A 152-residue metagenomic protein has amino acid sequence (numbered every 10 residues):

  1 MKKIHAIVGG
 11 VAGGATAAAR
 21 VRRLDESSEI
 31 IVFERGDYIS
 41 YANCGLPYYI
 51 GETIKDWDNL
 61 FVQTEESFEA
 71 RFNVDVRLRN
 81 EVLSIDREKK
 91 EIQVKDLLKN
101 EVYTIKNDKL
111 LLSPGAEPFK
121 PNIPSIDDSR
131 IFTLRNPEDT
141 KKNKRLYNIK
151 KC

Functional and structural regions predicted by a protein language model:
K2-A6, E66-C152: FAD-binding core/adjacent interface of flavoenzyme oxidoreductases
K2-D75: Beta1-alpha1 glycine-rich phosphate/pyrophosphate-binding loop at the start of Rossmann-like nucleotide-binding domains
